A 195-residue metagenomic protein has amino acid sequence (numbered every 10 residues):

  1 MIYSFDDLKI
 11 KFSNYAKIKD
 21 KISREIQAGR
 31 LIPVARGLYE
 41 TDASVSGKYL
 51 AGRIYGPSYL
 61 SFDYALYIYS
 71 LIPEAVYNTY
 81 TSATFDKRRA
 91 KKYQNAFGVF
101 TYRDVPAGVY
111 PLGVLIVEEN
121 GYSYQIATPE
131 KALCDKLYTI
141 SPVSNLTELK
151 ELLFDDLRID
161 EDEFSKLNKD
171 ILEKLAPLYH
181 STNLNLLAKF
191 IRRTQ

Functional and structural regions predicted by a protein language model:
M1-D63: Short beta-edge/loop segments at beta->alpha junctions of small alpha/beta modules that act as binding/recognition
D6, A16-R24, D86-N95, A127-K131 (+1 more regions): Short, mixed-charge, low-aromatic patches
S13, S70, Y138-P142: Hydrophobic/aromatic-lined pockets within catalytic cores
A35-R36, V76, T147: Residue-level detector of family-conserved "landmark" positions at structurally sensitive sites
S70-T128: Exposed, interaction-prone assembly regions rather than primary DNA-binding/catalytic cores
V114-Q195: Hydrophobic alpha-helical interaction segments
